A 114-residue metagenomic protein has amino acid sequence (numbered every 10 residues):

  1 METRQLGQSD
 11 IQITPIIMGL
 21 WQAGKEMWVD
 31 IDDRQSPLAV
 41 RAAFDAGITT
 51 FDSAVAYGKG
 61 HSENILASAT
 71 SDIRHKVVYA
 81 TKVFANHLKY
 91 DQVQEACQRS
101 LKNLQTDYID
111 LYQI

Functional and structural regions predicted by a protein language model:
M1-V77: N-terminal binding-site loop/beta-alpha segment at the start of enzyme catalytic domains that lines or forms
M18, S53, T81, L111-I114: Conserved beta-strand positions
K25, V29, A85-Y90: A short, charged, and often flexible helix/loop element on the N-terminal side of the glycosyltransferase catalytic
R41, L88-I114: Glycine/proline-rich, positively charged, aromatic-decorated active-site loop/lid region on the catalytic face
V55-Y57, V83-H87: Short histidine/acidic/glycine/proline-rich micro-motifs that form metal- and phosphate-coordinating active-site loops
